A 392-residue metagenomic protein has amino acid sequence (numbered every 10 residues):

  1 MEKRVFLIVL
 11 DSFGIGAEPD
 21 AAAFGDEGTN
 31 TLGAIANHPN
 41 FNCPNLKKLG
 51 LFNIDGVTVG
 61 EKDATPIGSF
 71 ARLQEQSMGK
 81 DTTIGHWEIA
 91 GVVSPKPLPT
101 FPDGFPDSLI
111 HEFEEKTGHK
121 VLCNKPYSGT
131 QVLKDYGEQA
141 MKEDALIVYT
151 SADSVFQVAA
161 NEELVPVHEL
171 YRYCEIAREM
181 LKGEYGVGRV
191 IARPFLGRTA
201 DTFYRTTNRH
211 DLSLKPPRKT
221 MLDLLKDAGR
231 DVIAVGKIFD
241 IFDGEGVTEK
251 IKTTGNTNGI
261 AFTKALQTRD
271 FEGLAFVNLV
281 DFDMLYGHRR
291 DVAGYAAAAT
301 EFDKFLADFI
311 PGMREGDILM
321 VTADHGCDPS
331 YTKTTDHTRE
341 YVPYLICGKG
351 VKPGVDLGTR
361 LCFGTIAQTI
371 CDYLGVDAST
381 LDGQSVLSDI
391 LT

Functional and structural regions predicted by a protein language model:
M1-T392: Feature captures the catalytic ectodomains and active-site-proximal regions of enzymes that hydrolyze or transfer
